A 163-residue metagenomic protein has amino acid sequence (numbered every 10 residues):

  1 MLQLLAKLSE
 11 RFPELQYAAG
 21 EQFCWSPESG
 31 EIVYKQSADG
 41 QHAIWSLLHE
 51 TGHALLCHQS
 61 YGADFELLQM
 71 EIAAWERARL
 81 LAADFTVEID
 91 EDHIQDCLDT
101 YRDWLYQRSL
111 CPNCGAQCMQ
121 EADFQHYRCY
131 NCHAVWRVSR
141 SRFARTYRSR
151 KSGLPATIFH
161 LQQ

Functional and structural regions predicted by a protein language model:
M1-A43, A54, H58: Active-site scaffold of zinc-dependent metalloenzymes
K35-A38, F65, M119-Q120: Short N-terminal micro-motifs specific to bacterial/archaeal maturation and metal-cluster initiation sites
I44-L48: N-terminal hydrophobic signal/anchor transmembrane helix of membrane proteins
H49, H53: Histidine-centered divalent metal-coordination motifs
C57-F65: Substrate-binding clefts and substrate-entry loops adjacent to catalytic sites of polymer-processing enzymes acting on
Y61-G62, I94-D96: Short linear capping/connector segments at secondary-structure termini
E66-I94: Post-HExxH zinc-binding segment in Zn-dependent metallohydrolases
F85-E91, D99-Q163: Pan-zinc metallopeptidase signature
